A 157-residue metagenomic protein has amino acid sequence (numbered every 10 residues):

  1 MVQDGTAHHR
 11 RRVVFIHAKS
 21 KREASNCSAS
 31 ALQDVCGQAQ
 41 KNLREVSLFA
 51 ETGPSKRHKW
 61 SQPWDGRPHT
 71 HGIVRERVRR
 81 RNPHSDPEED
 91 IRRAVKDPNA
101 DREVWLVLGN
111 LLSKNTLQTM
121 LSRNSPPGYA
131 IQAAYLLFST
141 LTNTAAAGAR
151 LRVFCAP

Functional and structural regions predicted by a protein language model:
D4-P157: Mixed-charge (Asp/Glu-Lys/Arg
